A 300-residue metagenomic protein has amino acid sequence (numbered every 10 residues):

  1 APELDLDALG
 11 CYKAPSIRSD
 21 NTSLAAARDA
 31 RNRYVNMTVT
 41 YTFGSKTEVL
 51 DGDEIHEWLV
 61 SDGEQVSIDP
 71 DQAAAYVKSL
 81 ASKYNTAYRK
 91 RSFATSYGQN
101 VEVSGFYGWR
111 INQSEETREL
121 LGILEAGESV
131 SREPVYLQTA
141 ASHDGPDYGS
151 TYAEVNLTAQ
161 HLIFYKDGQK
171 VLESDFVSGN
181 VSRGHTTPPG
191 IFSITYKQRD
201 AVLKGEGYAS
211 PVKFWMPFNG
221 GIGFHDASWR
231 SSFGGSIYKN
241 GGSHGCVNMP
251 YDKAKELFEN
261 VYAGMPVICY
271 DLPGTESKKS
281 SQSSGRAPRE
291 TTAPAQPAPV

Functional and structural regions predicted by a protein language model:
A1-A209, F214, V261-A263, I268-V300: Surface-exposed, secretory/extracytoplasmic low-complexity segments enriched in Ser/Thr/Asn/Gly/Pro
W215-C269: Active-site scaffold segments
